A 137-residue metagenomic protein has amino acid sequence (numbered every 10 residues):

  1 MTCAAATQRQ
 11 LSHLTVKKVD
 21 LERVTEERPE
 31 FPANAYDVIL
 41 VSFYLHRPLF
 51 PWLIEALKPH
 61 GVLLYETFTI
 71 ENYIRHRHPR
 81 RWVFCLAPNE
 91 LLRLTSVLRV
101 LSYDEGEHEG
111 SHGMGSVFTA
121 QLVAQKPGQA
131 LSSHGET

Functional and structural regions predicted by a protein language model:
T2-T7: Conserved SAM-binding loop
Q10-P29: Conserved SAM-binding strand-loop segment of SAM-dependent methyltransferases
E26-V38: A short acidic, Gly/Pro-enriched loop at the edge of an enzyme's catalytic core that lines a small-molecule cofactor
Y44-L57: A short, conserved alpha-helix within the catalytic core of class I
H60-Y73: Conserved beta-strand signature within the Rossmann-like core of class I S-adenosyl-L-methionine
Y73-E90, H112-G113: Acceptor-substrate binding/catalytic loop of class I
W82-Y103, A120: Short alpha-helix
H108-T137: Core SAM-dependent methyltransferase catalytic element
